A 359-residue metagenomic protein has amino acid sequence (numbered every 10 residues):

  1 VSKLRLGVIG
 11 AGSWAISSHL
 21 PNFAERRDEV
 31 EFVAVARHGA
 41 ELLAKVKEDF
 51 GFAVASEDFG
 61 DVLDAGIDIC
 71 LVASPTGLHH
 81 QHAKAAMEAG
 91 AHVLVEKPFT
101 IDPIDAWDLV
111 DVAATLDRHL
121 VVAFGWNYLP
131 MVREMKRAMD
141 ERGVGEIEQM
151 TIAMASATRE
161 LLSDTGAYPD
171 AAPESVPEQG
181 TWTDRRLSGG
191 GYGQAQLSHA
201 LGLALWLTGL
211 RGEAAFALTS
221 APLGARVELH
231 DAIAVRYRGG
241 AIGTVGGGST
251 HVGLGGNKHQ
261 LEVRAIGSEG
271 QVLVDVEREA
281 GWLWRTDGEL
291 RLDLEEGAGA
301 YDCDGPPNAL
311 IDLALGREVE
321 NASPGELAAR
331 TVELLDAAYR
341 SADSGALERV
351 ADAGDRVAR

Functional and structural regions predicted by a protein language model:
V1-F50: N-terminal Rossmann-like dinucleotide-binding module
W14, H38, E296-N308: Active-site loop of classical SDR/Rossmann-like NAD(P)-dependent oxidoreductases, centered on the catalytic Tyr-X3-Lys
K45, D49-V112: Beta-loop-alpha module in the N-terminal Rossmann-like domain of NAD(P)-dependent dehydrogenases, especially those
I69-L71, W107, R238, D312-R359: C-terminal helix-rich "cap/oligomerization" subdomain common to oxidoreductases
V95-E96, L120-V122, T151, V245 (+1 more regions): Hydrophobic residues in well-ordered beta-strands that form the structural core
D108-W126, G145-M150: Rossmann-fold dehydrogenase core element
N127-F216, L223, G345: Predominantly a Rossmann-like dinucleotide-binding segment in NAD(P)-dependent oxidoreductases
A195, H199-E279, D304-E318, A353-R359: Contiguous beta-strand/loop segments that form the cofactor/metal-binding neighborhood of enzyme cores
